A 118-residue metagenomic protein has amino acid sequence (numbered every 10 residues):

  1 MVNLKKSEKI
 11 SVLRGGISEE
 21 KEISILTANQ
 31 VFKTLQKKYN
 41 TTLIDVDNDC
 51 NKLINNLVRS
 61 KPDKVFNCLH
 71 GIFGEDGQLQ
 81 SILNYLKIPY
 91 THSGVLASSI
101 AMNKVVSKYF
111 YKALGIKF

Functional and structural regions predicted by a protein language model:
M1-A113: ATP-binding N-terminal substructure of ATP-dependent carboxylate-amine bond-forming enzymes
L114-F118: Rossmann-like NAD(P)H-binding beta-loop-alpha module
